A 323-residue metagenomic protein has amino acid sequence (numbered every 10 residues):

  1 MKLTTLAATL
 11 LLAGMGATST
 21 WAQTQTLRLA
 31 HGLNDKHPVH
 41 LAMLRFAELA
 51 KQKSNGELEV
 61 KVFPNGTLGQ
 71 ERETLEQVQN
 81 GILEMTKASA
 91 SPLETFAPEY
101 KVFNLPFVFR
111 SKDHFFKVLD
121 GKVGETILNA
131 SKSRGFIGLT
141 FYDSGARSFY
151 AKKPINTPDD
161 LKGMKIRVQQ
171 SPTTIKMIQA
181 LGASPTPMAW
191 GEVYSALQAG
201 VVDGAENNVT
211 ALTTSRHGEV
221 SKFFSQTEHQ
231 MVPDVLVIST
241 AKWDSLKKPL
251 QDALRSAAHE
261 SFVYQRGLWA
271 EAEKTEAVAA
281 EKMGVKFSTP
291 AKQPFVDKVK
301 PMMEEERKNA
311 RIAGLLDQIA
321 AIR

Functional and structural regions predicted by a protein language model:
M1-A7: Bacterial N-terminal signal peptides that target proteins for export
A8-L10, Q23-H114, K122-R323: N-terminal secretory/targeting leader peptides
G16-A22: Sec/Tat signal peptide C-region and signal peptidase I cleavage site
